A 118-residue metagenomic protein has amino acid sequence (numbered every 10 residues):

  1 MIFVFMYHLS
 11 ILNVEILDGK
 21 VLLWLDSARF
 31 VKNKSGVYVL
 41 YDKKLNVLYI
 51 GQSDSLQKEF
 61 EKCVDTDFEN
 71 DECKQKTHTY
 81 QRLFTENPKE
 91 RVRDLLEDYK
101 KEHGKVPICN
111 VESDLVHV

Functional and structural regions predicted by a protein language model:
M1-D54, K58, E86-E97, V116-V118: GIY-YIG nuclease catalytic motif and its immediate N-terminal context
S27-R29, F68-D71: Short, flexible, glycine/charge-rich loop motifs used to bind or transfer phosphoryl groups or to couple energy/partner
K58-N70: A short, polar/charged loop-to-alpha-helix boundary motif
D65, E97-K101: Generic surface-pattern signal
E72-K89: Basic nucleic-acid-binding interfaces
K101-S113: Coupling/hinge elements of helicase-like and P-loop NTPase modules
